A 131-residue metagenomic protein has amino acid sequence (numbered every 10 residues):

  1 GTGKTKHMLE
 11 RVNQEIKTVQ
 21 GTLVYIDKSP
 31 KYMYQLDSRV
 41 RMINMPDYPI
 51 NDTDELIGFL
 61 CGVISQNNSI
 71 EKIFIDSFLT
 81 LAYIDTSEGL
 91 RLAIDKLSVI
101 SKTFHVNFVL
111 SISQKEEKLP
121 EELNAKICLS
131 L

Functional and structural regions predicted by a protein language model:
G1-G62, L119-E121: Conserved P-loop
R39, I73-I75: A short glycine/small-residue-enriched secondary-structure motif
D47, I75-L131: Replace "adjacent to P-loop NTPase cores in ATP/GTP-dependent enzymes" with "adjacent to NTP-binding cores
Q66-N67: N-terminal targeting/trafficking signals and adjacent low-complexity tails
